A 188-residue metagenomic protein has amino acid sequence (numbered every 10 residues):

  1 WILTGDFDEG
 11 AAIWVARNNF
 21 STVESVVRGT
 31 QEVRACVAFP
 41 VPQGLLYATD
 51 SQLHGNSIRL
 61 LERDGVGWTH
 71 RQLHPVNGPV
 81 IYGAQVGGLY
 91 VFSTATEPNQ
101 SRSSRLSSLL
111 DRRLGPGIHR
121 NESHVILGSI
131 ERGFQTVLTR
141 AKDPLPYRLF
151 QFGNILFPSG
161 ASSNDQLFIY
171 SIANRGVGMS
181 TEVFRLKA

Functional and structural regions predicted by a protein language model:
W1, T30-Q43, H74-L89, P144-A161: Repeated scaffold domains used in trafficking and secretory/extracellular systems, primarily beta-propellers
W1-C36: Loop-centered beta-sheet repeat module
I2-T4, Q43-D50, G88-Q100, D165-A173: Short beta-strand elements that form the blades of beta-propeller/WD-repeat-like and other beta-sheet-rich scaffold
E9-A16, L53-E62, N99-L127, G176-K187: Structural motif
R17-S21, E62-V66, I130-R132: Short loop/turn segments that connect beta-strands within beta-propeller blades
T22-R28, W68-L73, V137-T139: A short beta-strand motif characteristic of beta-propeller blades
T96-S103, S107, R112-R120, T136-G153 (+1 more regions): Long, compositionally biased charged/polar accessory segments in the mid-to-C-terminal portions of proteins
N154-A188: Blade-level signature of beta-propeller repeat domains, shared across WD40, Kelch, NHL, RCC1 and BNR/Asp-box propellers
